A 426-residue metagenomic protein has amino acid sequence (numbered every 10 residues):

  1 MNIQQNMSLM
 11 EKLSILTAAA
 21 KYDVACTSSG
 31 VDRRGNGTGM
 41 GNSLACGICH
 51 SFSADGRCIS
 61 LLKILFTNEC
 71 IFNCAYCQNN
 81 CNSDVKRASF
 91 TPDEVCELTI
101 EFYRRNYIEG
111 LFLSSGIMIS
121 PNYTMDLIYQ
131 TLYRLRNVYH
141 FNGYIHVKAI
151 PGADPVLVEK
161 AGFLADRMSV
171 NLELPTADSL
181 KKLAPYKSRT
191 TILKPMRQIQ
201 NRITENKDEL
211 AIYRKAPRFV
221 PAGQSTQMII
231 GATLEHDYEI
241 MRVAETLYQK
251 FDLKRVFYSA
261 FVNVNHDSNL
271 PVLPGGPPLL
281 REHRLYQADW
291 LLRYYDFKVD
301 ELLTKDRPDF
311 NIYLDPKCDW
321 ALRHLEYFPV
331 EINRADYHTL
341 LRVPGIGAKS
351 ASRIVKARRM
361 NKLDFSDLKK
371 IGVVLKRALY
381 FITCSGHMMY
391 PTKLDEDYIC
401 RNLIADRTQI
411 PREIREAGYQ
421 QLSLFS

Functional and structural regions predicted by a protein language model:
M1-E69, I382, Y390-E416, L422-S426: Flexible, acidic/Gly-rich N-terminal and inter-domain linker regions that tether and position cofactor-handling modules
M1-N2, Y238-Q249, L279-R281, L375-K376 (+4 more regions): Long C-terminal interaction/binding lobes of large macromolecular proteins
L61, C74, L113, V170 (+3 more regions): Conserved, mostly hydrophobic/aromatic
I64-D93: Canonical Radical SAM [4Fe-4S] cluster-binding loop centered on the CxxxCxxC motif and its immediate flanking residues
C96, I119-L302: Conserved AdoMet/S-adenosylmethionine-binding subsite of the radical SAM
I100-S114, A288: Short Fe-S-cluster ligation motifs
D309-T339, F365-S426: C-terminal extensions
